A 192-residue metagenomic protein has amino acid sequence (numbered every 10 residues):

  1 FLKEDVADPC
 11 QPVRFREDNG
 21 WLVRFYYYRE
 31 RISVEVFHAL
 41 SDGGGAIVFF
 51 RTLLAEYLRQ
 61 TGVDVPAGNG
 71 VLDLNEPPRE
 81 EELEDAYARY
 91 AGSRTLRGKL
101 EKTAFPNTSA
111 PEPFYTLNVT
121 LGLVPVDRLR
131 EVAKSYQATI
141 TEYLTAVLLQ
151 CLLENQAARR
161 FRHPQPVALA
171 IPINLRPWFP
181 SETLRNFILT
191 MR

Functional and structural regions predicted by a protein language model:
F1, G68-V124, I171: Short amphipathic alpha-helices and their capping loops
F1-A7, F37-S41, S109-L123, V132-S135 (+2 more regions): Acyl-group handling in specialized metabolite and lipid biosynthesis
F1-R24, L121, L153-R192: Acyl-thioester-dependent acyl-group transfer interface
F1-R51, A55-R59: Acyl-thioester-dependent condensation/acyltransferase catalytic cores
L22, S33-E35, L54-T61, N107-V119 (+1 more regions): Short, contiguous, well-ordered secondary-structure segments
Y28-S33, V126, L189-T190: Glycine-rich, often proline-containing surface loops adjacent to acidic residues and nearby aromatics that form
E35-R51, V119-F161: Acyl activation and transfer enzymes in specialized metabolism, enriched for ANL adenylate-forming modules
V63-L72, R159-V167: Short, glycine/acidic-rich hinge or "gate" loops at secondary-structure transitions that mediate conformational
